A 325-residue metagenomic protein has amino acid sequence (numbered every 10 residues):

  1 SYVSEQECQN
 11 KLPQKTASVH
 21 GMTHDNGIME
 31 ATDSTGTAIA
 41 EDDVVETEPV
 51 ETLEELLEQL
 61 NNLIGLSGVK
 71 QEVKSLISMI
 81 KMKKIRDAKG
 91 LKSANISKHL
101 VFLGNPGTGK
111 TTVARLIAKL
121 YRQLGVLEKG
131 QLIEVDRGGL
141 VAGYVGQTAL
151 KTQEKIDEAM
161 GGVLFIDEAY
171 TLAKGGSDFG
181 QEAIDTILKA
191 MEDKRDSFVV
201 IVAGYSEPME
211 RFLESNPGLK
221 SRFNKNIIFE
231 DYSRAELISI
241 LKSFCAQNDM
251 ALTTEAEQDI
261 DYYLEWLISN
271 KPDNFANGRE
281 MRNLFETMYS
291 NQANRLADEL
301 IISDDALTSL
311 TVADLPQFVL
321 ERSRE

Functional and structural regions predicted by a protein language model:
Y2, E7-A17, T23, I28-E30 (+6 more regions): C-terminal helical "lid" subdomain and adjoining coupling/linker elements of P-loop NTPases
L53-K98: Pre-Walker A (pre-P-loop) alpha-helix and adjacent loop at the N terminus of AAA/AAA+ ATPase modules, a conserved
M82-S97, T254-E255, N274, L296-I302: Short helix/loop segment immediately N-terminal to the Walker
K92-G130, D157, F223: Walker A/P-loop
L124-K129, P208-E214, K220, F229-N274 (+1 more regions): Conserved C-terminal "switch" segment of AAA+ ATPases
G130-A159, Q181: Short glycine-rich substrate-engagement loop in P-loop NTPases that contacts/grips substrate
D136, A159-S177: Conserved P-loop NTPase "ATPase switch" module shared by AAA+ and STAND
Y170-I201, E207, R211-K220: Conserved catalytic/switch belt of AAA+ P-loop NTPases
